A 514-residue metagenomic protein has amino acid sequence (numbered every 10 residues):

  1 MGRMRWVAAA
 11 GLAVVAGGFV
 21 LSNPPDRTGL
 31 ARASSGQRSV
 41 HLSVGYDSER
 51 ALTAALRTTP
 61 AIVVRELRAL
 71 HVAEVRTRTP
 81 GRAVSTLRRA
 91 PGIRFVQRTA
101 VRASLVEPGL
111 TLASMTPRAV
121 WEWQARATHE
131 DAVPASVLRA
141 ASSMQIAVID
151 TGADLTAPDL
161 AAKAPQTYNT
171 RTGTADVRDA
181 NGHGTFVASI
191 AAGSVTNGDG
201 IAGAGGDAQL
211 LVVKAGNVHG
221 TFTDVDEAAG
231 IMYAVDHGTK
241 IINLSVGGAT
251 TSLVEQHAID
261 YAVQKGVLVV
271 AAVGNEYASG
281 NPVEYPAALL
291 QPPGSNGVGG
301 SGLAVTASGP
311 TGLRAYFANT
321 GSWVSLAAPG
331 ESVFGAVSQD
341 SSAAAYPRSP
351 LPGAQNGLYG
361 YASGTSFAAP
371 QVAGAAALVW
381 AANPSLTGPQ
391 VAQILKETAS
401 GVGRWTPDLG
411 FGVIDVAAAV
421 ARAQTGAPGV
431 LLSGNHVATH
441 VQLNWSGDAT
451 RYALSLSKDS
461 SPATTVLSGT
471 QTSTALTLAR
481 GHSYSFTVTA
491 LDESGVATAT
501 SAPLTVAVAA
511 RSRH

Functional and structural regions predicted by a protein language model:
L21, P91-Q145, A153, P158-D159 (+1 more regions): Protease zymogen maturation seam
D26-A33, T53, T58-W121: Autoinhibitory propeptides
A31, V64-R65, V235-S245, L253-V254 (+5 more regions): C-terminal subdomain of the subtilisin-like protease fold in secreted/lumenal serine endopeptidases
P134-Q166, T174-D224, K240, T251 (+5 more regions): Subtilisin-like serine protease catalytic core
P158, V213-S301, T311-L313, P352-P370 (+2 more regions): Substrate-binding/access-modulating region of protease and related hydrolase catalytic domains
A188-A191, L211-N217, K240-I241, G330-L409 (+1 more regions): Hydrolase catalytic cores
A423-D448, R480, T498-H514: Pro/Thr/Ser/Gly-rich low-complexity, intrinsically disordered linker/stalk tracts
L476-S494: Beta-strand-rich modules
